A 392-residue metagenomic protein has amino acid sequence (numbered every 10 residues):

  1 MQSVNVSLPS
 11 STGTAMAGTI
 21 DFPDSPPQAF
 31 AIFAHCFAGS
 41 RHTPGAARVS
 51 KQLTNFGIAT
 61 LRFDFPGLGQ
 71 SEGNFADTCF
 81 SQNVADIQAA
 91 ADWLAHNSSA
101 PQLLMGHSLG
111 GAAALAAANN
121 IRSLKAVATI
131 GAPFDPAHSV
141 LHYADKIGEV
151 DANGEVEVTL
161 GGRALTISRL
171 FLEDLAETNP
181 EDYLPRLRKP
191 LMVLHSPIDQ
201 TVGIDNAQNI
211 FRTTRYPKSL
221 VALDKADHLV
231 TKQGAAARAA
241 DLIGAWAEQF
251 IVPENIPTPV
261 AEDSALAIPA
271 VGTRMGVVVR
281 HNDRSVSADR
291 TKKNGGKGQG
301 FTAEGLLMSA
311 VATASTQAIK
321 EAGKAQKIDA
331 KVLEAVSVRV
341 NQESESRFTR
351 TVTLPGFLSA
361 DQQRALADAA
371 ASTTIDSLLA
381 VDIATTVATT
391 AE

Functional and structural regions predicted by a protein language model:
M1-S25: N-terminal cap/lid segment of alpha/beta-hydrolase-fold proteins
A38-S50, D205: The serine-hydrolase catalytic nucleophile loop
R41-H42, L68-S99: Catalytic nucleophile-loop/oxyanion-hole region of alpha/beta-hydrolase and closely related hydrolase-like folds
S50-E72: Conserved alpha/beta-hydrolase
R122-T166, L170: Hydrolase active-site cap/lid region
L187, V193-H195, D199: Short beta-strand/loop motif that positions the catalytic acidic residue of the alpha/beta-hydrolase fold
A226-A239: Catalytic histidine-centered segment of alpha/beta-hydrolase-like enzymes
A237, D241, A245-S309, Q317-E392: Extended beta-strand/beta-hairpin segments
